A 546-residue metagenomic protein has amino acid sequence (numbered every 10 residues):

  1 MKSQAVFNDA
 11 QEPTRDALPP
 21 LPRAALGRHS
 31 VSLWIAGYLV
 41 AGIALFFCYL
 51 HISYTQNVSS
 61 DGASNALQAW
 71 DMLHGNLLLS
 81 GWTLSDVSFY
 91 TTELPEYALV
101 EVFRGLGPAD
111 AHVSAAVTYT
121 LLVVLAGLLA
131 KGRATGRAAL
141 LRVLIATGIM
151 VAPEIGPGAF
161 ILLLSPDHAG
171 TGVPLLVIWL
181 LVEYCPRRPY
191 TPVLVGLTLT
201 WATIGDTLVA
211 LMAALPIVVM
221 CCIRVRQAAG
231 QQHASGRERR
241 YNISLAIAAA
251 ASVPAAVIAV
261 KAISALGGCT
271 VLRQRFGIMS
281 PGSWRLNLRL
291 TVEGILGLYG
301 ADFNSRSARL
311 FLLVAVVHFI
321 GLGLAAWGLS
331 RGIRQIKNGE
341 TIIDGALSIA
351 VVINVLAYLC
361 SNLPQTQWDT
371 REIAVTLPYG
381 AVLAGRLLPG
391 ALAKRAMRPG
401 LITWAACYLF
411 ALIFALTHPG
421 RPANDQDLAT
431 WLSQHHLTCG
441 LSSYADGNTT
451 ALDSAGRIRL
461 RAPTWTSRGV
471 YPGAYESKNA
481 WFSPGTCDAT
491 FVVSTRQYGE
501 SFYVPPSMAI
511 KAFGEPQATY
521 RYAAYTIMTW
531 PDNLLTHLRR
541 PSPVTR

Functional and structural regions predicted by a protein language model:
V31-A41, V193, A250, K337 (+2 more regions): Signature aromatic-anchored transmembrane alpha helix within multi-pass, membrane-resident enzymes that catalyze glycan
L39-I43, V113-A139, V177, G323-A326: Transmembrane-helix motifs of polytopic, lipid-linked glycan transferases
I52-S60, L73-P95, P108-A109: Membrane-proximal lumenal/periplasmic loop motifs of glycosylation machinery
D86, Y90, G136-E183, G205 (+2 more regions): Membrane-interface micro-motifs in multi-pass membrane enzymes
V87, Q434-G473: Short periplasmic/luminal acceptor-recognition loop of GT-C membrane glycosyltransferases, typified by
A134-L140, R188, V225-I247, L312-V352 (+1 more regions): Membrane-interface helix-loop-helix junctions at transmembrane boundaries of multi-pass membrane enzymes, predominantly
D167-P174, L211, R309-L324, T341-A393: Hydrophobic/aromatic-rich transmembrane helices and adjacent perimembrane loops
T191-V218: Membrane-interface alpha helices of multi-pass inner-membrane proteins
